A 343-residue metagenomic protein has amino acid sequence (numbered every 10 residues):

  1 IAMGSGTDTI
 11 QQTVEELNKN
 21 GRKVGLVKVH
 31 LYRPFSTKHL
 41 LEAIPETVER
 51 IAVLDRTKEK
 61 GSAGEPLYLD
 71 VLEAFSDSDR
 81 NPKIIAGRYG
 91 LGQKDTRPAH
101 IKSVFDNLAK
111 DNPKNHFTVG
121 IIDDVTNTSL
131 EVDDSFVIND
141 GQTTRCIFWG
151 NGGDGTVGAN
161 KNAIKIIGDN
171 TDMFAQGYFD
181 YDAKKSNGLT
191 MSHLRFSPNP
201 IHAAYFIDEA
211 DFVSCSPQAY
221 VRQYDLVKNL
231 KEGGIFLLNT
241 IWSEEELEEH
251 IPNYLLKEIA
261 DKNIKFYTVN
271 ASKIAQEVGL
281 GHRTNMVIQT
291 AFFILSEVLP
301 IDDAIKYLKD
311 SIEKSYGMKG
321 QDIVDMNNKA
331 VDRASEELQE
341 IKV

Functional and structural regions predicted by a protein language model:
I1-R22, F35-L40: Redox- and metal-dependent alpha/beta enzyme cores, enriched for Fe-S-associated oxidoreductases and cofactor-handling
Q12-L26, D77, I166-D172: Short helix-loop-beta junction
K28-R33, A86-G90: Short beta->alpha junction loops
P34-H39, T47-R50, L54-E65, Q142-G152 (+1 more regions): Active-site cofactor/cluster-binding pocket
E42-P45, T96-D106, L280-N285: Short, surface-exposed amphipathic charged segments that create phosphate/polyanion-binding patches used for binding
V53-L72, L108-T126, D208, S296: Extended, charge-rich low-complexity interaction segments
E73-G92, D261-N263: Conserved thiamine diphosphate
G92-R145, V324-V343: Flexible inter-domain linker/hinge segments
